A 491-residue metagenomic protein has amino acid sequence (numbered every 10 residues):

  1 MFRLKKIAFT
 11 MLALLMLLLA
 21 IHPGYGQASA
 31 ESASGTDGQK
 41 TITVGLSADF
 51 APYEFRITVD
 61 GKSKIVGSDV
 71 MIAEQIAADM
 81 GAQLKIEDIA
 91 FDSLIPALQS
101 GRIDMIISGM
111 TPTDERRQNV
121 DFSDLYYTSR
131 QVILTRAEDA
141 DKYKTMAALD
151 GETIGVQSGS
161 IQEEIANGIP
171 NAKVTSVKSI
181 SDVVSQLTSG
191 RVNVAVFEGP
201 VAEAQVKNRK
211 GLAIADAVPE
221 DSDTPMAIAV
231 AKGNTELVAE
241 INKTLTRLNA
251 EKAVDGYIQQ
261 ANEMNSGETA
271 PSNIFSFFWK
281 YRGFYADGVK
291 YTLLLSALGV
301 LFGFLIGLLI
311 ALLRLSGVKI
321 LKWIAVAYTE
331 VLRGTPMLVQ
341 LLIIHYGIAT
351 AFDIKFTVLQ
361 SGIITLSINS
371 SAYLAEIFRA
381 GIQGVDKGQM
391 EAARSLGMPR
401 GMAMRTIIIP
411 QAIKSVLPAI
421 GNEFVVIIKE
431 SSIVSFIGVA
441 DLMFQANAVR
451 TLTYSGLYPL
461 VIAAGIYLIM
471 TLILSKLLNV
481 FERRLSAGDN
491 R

Functional and structural regions predicted by a protein language model:
A28-S32, I161-T175, D216, L245-S276: Ligand-binding clefts/hinges and TM-proximal coupling segments of bilobed small-molecule sensing domains
A33-M110, E330: Extracytoplasmic small-molecule ligand-binding "clamshell" domains of the periplasmic binding protein/Venus flytrap
A48, Y127-A137, E203-L245, M264-A270: Periplasmic-binding protein-like
F55-G61, A73-A82, M146, S158-I180 (+3 more regions): Ligand-binding cleft/hinge of the Venus flytrap
S68-M71, K85-P96, D141, I161 (+1 more regions): Short helix-initiation/N-cap motifs at beta->coil->alpha
D92-P96, G109-N119, I165-G168, T188-S189 (+1 more regions): A ligand-binding cleft/hinge motif common to bilobed small-molecule-binding domains
R136-T153: Flexible hinge/capping segments at coil-to-helix
A270-R491: Transmembrane alpha-helices and adjacent helix-loop boundaries
